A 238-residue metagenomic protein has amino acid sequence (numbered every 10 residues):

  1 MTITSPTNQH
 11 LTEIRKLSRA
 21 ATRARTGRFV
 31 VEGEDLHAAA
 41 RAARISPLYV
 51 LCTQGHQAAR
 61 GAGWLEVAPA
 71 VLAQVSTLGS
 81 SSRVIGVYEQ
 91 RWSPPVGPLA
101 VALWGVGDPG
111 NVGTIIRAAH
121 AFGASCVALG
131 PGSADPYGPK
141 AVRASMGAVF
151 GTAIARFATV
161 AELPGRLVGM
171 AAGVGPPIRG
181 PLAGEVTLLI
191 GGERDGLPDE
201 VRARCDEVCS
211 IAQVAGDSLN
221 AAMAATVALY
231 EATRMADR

Functional and structural regions predicted by a protein language model:
M1-V112, G132, A158, T233: Arg/Lys-rich RNA-binding interfaces used to dock onto structured RNA substrates
V31, P109-G113, A215-M223: Short, conserved micro-motifs enriched in small and acidic residues
R60-V71, P98, G165-V168, L182-T187 (+1 more regions): Active-site regions of enzymes building and remodeling cell-envelope glycoconjugates
V67-A70, W104, G130-P131, A153 (+1 more regions): Short beta->alpha connector loops at strand-helix junctions that form conserved, small/polar/Pro-enriched
G86, A118-F122, S133-F150, D199-R238: Structured adenosyl-cofactor binding patch, chiefly the S-adenosyl-L-methionine
Y88-G175: RNA substrate-binding interface of SAM-dependent RNA methyltransferases
V168-G216, A221: Active-site/ligand-binding-proximal alpha/beta "capping" segment
